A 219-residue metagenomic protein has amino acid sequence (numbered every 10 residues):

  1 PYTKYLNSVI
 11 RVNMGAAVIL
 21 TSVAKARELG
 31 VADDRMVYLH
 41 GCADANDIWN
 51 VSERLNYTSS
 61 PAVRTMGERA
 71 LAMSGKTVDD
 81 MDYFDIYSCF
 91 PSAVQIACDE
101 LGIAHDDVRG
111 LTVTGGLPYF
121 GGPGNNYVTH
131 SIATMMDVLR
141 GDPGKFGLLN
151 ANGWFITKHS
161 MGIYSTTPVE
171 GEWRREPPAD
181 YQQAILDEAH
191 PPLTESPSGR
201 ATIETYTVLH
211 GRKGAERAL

Functional and structural regions predicted by a protein language model:
P1, Y5-L6, H40, D44-D47 (+3 more regions): Conserved catalytic cysteine-centered active-site region of acyl-thioester-dependent Claisen-condensing enzymes
Y2-S60, A133-T134, G141-D142, F146 (+1 more regions): Condensing-enzyme catalytic core mediating Claisen C-C bond formation in acyl metabolism
V18-A24, M73-K76, F90, P123-P143: Active-site-proximal alpha-helical scaffold in enzymes
R27, G67-D80, A104, E195-P197: Phosphate/pyrophosphate-binding loops at sites that engage ATP/ADP/AMP, CoA/4′-phosphopantetheine, polyphosphate
C42-D44, I86-C89, G116, N152: An acidic- and aromatic-residue-enriched active-site/binding cleft used to recognize and process polar
R54, S88-H105, G122-Y127, I156-T167 (+1 more regions): Short glycine/threonine-rich loop-to-helix capping motif typified by GTGT followed within a few residues by an Asp-Pro
A62-L71, T77-A97, I132: Extended, hydrophobic alpha-helical segments in both membrane/secreted and soluble proteins
K76, V94-Y119, Y164-R174, P178-Q182 (+1 more regions): Glycine- and aromatic-enriched membrane alpha-helices
